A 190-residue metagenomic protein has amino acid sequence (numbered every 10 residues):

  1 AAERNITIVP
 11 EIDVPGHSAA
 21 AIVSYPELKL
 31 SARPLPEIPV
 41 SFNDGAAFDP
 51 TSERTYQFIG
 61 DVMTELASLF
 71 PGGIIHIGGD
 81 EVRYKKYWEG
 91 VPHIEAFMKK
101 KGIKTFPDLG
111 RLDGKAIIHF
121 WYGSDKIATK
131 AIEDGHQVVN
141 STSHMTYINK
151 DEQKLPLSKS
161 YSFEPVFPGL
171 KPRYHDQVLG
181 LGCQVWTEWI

Functional and structural regions predicted by a protein language model:
A1-T105: Substrate-binding cleft of carbohydrate-active enzyme catalytic domains
S52-H76, E81, K99-I190: Substrate-binding groove of N-acetylhexosamine-processing glycoside hydrolases
